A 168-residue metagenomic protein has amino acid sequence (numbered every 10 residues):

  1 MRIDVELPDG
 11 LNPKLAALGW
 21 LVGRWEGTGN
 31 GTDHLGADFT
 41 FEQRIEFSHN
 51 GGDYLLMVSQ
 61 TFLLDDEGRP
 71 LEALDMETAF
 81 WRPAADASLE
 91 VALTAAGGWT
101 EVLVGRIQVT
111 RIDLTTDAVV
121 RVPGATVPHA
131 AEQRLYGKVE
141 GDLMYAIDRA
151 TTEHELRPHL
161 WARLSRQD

Functional and structural regions predicted by a protein language model:
M1-Y54, F62-R69, A73, E140 (+1 more regions): Amphipathic/hydrophobic helical signal segments and adjacent flexible N-terminal regions that mediate secretion
G27, L56-S59, L89-L93, I112-T116 (+1 more regions): Short hydrophobic/aromatic-rich beta-strand segments that constitute the beta-sheet cores of beta-sandwich/beta-barrel
E42-S48, E77-R82, V102-R106, A131-G137 (+1 more regions): Hydrophobic/aromatic beta-strand elements that line small-molecule binding cavities or substrate pockets in beta-rich
N50-G51, A84-D86, Q108-V109, E140: Short acidic-glycine loop/turn motifs at beta-strand connectors
L64-V104: Helix-adjacent hinge/juxtasegments
G97-E101, R106-Q133: Acidic, glycine-rich flexible loop segments
W99, E140-D142: A beta-strand edge to alpha-helix "cap/lid" segment located at domain peripheries
V102-V104, T126, I147-D148, L156-H159: A short secondary-structure junction signal
